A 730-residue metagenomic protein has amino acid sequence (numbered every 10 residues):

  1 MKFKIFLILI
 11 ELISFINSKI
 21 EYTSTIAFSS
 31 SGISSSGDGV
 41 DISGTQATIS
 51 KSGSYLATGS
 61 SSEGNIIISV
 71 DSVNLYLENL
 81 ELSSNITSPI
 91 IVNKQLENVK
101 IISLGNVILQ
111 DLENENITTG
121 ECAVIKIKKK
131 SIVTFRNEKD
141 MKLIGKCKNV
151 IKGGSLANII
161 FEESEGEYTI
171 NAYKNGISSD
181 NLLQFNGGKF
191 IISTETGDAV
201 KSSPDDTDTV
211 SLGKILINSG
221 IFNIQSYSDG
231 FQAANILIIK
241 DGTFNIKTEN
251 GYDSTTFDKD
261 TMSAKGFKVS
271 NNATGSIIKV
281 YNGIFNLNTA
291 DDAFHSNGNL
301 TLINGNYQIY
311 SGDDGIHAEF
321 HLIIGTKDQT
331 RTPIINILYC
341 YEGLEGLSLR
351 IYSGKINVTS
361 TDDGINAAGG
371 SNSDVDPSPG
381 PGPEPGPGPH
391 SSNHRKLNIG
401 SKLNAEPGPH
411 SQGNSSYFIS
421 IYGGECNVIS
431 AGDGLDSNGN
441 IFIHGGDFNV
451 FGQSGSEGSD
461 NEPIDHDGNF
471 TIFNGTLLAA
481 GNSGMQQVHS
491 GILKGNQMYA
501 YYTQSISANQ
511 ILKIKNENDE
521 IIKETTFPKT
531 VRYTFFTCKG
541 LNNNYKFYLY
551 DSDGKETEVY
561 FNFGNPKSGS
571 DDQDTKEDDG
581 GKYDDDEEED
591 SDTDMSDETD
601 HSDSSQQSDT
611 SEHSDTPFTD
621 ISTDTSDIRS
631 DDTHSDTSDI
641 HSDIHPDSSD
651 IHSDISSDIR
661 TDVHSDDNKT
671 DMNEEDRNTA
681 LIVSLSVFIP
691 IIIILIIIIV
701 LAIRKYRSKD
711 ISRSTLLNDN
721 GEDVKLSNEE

Functional and structural regions predicted by a protein language model:
K2, H390, K582, E598-H601 (+7 more regions): Polybasic, lysine/arginine-rich low-complexity segments
F3-S18: Cleavable N-terminal signal peptides of Sec/SRP-targeted secreted and luminal proteins
K19-D594, V700-L701, K705, K709-E730: A composition-driven surface/loop motif
D584-D615, D620, D624-D627, D631-D632 (+8 more regions): Asp/Glu-rich intrinsically disordered low-complexity tracts
S596, N673, P690-I693: Position-driven detector of the extreme protein N-terminus
D667-V687: Extracellular juxtamembrane-to-transmembrane boundary of type I single-pass membrane glycoproteins
S686-I698: Single-pass alpha-helical transmembrane segments
